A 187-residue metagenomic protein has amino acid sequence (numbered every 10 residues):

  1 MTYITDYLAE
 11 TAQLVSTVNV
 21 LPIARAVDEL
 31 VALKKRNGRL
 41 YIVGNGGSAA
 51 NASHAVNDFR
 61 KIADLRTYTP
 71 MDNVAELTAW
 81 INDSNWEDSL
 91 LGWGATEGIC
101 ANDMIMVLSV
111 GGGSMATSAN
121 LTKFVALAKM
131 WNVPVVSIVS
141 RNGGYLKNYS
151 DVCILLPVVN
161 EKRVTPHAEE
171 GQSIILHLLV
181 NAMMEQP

Functional and structural regions predicted by a protein language model:
M1-V18, V159: Generic N-terminal amphipathic, Lys/Arg-enriched alpha-helix
E29-M104: Glycine-rich, small/polar surface segments that engage phosphate groups of diverse ligands
K34, K129-M130, K147: Anion (oxyanion) recognition and catalysis
R60, T122-K129: Surface-exposed amphipathic alpha-helices with a cationic face
G113-L121: Glycine/threonine-rich flexible loop motifs
A128-V136: Short beta-strand/loop segments at the ligand-binding rim of alpha/beta enzyme cores
V139-P187: Short alpha-helices
